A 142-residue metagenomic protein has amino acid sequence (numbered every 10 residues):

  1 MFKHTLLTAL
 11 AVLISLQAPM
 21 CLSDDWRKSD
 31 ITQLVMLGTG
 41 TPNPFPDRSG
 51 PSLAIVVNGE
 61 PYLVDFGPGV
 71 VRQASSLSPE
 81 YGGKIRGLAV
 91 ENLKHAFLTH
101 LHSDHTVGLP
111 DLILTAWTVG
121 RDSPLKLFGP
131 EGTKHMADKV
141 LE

Functional and structural regions predicted by a protein language model:
M1-L7: Bacterial N-terminal signal peptides that target proteins for export
A11-V12: Short, linear, compositionally biased motifs with a strong N-terminal bias
S15-A18: N-terminal signal peptide c-region/cleavage motif recognized by signal peptidases
C21-E142: Binuclear metal-dependent hydrolase catalytic cores
